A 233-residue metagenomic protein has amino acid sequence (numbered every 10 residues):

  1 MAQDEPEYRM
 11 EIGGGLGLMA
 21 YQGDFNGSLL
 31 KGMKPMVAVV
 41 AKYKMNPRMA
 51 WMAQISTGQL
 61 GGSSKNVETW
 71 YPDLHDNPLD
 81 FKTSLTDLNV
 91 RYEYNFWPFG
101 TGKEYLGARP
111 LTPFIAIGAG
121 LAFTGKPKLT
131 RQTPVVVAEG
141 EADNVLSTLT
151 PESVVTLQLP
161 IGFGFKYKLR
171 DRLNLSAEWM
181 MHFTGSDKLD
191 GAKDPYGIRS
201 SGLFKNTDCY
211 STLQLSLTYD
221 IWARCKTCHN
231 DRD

Functional and structural regions predicted by a protein language model:
A2-K44, K126, Q214, T218-R224: Short glycine/proline- and aromatic-enriched beta-strand/turn motifs that initiate or cap beta-hairpins
Y8, K31-P35, S84-L88, L111 (+2 more regions): Residues that define the transmembrane beta-barrel architecture of outer-membrane proteins
G14-L18, V39-Y43, V90-Y94, I117-L121 (+3 more regions): Residues on the lipid-exposed face of transmembrane beta-strands in outer-membrane beta-barrel proteins
Q22-G27, L74-F81, T101-E104, V145-P151 (+1 more regions): Extracellular loop and loop/strand-boundary signature of outer-membrane beta-barrel proteins
L30-G32, V67-H75, R131-A138, G191-R199: Flexible, surface-exposed loop regions and adjacent strand-edge segments of Gram-negative outer-membrane beta-barrel
N46-R48, W97-F99, K168-R170, W222-R224: Outer-membrane beta-barrel channels and translocator barrels
P47-V135, S216: Gram-negative (and chloroplast) outer-membrane scaffold detector with strong preference for beta-barrel transmembrane
L85, L169-D233: Predominantly the C-terminal beta-signal and adjacent terminal strand-loop region of outer-membrane beta-barrel
